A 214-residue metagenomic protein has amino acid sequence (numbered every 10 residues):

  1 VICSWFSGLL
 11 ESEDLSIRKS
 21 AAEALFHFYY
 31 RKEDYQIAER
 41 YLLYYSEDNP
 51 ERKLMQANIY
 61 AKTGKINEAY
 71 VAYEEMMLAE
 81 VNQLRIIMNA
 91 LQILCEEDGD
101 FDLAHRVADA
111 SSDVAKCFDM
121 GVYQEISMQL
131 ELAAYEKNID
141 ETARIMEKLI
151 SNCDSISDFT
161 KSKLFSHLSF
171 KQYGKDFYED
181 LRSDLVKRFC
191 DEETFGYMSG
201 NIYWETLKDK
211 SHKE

Functional and structural regions predicted by a protein language model:
V1, E11-L15, H27, R31 (+2 more regions): Alpha-helix capping at helix-to-loop junctions
V1, F26-H27, E39, L43 (+5 more regions): Conserved small-residue packing positions in alpha-helical repeats and bundles
I2-E11, D34-S46, I66-A79, D100-A115 (+2 more regions): Alpha-helical repeat scaffolds
F6, I17, A21-A24, F28: Long, leucine/valine-rich, helix-dominated scaffolding and oligomerization segments
E13-A22, Y45-M55, E80-A90, F118-I126: Generic helix N-cap/helix-start motif at coil->alpha-helix transitions
I87-N89, I93-Y197, N201, K210-E214: Alpha-helical protein-protein interaction modules
